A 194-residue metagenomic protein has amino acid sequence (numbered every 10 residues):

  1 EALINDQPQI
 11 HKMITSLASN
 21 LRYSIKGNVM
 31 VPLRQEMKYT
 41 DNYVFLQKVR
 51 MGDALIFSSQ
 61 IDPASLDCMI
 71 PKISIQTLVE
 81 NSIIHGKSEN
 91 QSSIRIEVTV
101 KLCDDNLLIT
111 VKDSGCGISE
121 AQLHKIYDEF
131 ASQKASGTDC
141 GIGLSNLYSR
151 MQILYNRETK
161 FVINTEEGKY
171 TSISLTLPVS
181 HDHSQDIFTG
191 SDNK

Functional and structural regions predicted by a protein language model:
E1-N164, Y170-S174: Two-component histidine phosphotransfer core
T159-K194: C-terminal end segment of the histidine kinase catalytic
